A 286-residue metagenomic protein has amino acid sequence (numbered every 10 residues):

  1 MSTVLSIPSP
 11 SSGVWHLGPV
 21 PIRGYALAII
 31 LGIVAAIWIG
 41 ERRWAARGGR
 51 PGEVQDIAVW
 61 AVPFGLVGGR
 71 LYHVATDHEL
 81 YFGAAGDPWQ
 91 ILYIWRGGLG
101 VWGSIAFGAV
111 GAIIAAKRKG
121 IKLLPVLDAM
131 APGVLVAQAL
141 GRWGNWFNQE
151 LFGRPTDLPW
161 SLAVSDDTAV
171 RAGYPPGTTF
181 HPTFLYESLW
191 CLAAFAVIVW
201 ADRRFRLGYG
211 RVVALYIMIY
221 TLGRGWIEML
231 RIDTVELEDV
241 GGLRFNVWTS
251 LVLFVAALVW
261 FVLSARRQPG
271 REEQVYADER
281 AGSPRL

Functional and structural regions predicted by a protein language model:
M1-L286: A feature for loop-to-transmembrane-helix boundaries and adjacent hydrophobic helices in multi-pass integral membrane
